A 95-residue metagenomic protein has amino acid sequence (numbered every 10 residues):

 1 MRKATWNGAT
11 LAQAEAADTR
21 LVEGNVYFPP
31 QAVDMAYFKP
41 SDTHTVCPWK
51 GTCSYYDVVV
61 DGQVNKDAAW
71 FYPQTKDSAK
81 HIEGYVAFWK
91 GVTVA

Functional and structural regions predicted by a protein language model:
M1-A95: Terminal leader/tail segments of proteins
